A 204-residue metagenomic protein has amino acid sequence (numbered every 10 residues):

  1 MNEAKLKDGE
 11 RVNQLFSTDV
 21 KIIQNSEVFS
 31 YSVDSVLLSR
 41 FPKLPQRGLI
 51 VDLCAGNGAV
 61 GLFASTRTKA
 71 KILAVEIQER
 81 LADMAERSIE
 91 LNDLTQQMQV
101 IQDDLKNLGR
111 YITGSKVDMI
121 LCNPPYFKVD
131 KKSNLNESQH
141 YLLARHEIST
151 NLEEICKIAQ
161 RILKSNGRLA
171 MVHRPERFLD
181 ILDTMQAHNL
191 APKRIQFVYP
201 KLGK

Functional and structural regions predicted by a protein language model:
E3-P45: Class I SAM-dependent transferase core
F16, L44, L94, Q186-N189: Short, structurally constrained coil/turn elements that cap an alpha-helix or connect an alpha-helix to the following
I23, Q99-I101, K193-Q196: General small-molecule cofactor/ligand-binding pocket signal
F41-C122, K128-S133: Conserved SAM/SAH cofactor-binding pocket of Class I
P124-E154: Mobile active-site "lid"/loop adjacent to the S-adenosyl-L-methionine
S149-P200: Conserved Class I SAM-dependent methyltransferase catalytic core
G203-K204: SAM/dcSAM-binding transferase cores
